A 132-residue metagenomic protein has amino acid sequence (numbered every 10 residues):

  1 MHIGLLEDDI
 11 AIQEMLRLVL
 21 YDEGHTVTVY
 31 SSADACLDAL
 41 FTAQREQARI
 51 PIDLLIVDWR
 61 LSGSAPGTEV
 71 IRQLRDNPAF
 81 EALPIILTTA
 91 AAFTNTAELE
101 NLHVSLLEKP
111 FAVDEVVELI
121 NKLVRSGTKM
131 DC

Functional and structural regions predicted by a protein language model:
E7: Conserved acidic carboxylate
I10-D34: Two-component/phosphorelay signaling modules centered on CheY-like receiver
V29-L54: Acidic, metal-coordinating helix/loop segments flanking the phosphotransfer/catalytic sites of two-component signaling
L55, R60-S62: The short loop immediately C-terminal to the conserved phospho-acceptor aspartate in CheY-like receiver
P66-E81: Short amphipathic alpha-helix used as the core "switch/output" element in two-component signaling
I86-T88: Hydrophobic/aromatic residues positioned on beta-strands within the core alpha/beta folds
F111-K122: C-terminal output helix
N121-C132: The C-terminal output helix
